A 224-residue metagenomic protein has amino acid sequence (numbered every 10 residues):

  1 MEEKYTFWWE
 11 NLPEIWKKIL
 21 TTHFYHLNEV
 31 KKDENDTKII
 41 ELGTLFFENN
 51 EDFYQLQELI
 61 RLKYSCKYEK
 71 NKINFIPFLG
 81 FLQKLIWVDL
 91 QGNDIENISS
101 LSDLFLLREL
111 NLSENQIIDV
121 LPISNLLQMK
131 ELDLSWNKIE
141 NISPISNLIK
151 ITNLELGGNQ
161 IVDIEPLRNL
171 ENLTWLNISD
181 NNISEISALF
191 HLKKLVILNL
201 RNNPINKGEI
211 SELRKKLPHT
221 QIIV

Functional and structural regions predicted by a protein language model:
E2-N97, F105-E109: LRR N-terminal entry segment and analogous cap-like coil->beta motifs
I40-L42, I60-S65, L85-L90, R108-L112 (+5 more regions): Conserved hydrophobic beta-strand positions in leucine-rich repeat
L45, K67-N71, N93, N115 (+4 more regions): Conserved "Asn-ladder"/turn position within leucine-rich repeats
N50-E51, I76-P77, I98-S99, V120-L121 (+3 more regions): Short hydrophobic/charged patches on amphipathic alpha-helices used for structural packing and interfaces
L56, L79-K84, L101-L107, I123-M129 (+4 more regions): Leucine-rich repeat
S184-V224: Leucine-rich solenoid repeat scaffolds
